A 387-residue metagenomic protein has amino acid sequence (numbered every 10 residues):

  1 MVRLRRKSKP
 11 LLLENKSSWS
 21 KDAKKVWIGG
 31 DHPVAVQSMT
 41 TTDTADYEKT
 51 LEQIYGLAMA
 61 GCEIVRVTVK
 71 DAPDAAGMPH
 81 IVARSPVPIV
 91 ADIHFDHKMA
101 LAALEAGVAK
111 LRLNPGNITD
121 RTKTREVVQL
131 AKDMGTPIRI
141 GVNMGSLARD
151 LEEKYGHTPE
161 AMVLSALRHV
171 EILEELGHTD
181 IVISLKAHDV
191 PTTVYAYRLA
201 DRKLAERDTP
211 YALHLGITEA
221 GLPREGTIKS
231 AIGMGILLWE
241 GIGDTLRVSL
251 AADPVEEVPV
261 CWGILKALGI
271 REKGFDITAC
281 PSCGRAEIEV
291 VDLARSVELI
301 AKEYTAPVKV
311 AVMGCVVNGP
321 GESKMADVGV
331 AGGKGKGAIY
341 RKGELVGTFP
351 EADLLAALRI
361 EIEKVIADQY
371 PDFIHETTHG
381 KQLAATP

Functional and structural regions predicted by a protein language model:
M1-M39, K132, L299: N-terminal amphipathic alpha-helix/helix-capping segment at the start of soluble metabolic enzymes
K7, D31-K49, T68-K70, V87-F95 (+3 more regions): Active-site mouth loops of central-metabolism enzymes
V36, D92, I140, I183 (+5 more regions): Conserved, mostly hydrophobic/aromatic
E52-Q53, L57, R66-A106: N-terminal active-site wall of soluble small-molecule enzyme domains
E63-D71, P88-F95, A109-D120, M162 (+3 more regions): Catalytic beta/alpha-barrel core
D71-I93, E126-I138, Y197-T209, V297-A301: Alpha-helix-loop-beta-strand connector modules within alpha/beta enzyme cores
K98-R139: Hydrophobic or amphipathic alpha-helical targeting/insertion segments
V142-N143, L151-T305, K309: Catalytic alpha/beta core domains of metabolic enzymes, predominantly
